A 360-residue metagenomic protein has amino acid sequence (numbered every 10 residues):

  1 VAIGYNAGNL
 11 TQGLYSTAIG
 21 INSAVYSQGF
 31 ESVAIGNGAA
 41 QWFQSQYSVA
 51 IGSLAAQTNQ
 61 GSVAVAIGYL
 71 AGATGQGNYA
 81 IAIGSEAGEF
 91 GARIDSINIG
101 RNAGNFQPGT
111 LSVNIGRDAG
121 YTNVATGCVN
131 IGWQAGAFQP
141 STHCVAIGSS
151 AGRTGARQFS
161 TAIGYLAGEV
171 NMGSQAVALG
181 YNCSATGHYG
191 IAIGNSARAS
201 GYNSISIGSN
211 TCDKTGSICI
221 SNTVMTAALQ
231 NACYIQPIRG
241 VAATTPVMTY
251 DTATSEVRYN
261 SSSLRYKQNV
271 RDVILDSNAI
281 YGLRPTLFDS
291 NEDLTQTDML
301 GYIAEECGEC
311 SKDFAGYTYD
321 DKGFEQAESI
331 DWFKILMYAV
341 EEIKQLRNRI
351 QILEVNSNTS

Functional and structural regions predicted by a protein language model:
V1-Y259: Glycine- and small/polar-enriched repetitive beta-structure motifs of secreted/surface proteins
Y250-S360: Intramolecular chaperone/auto-protease modules of tailspike-like proteins
